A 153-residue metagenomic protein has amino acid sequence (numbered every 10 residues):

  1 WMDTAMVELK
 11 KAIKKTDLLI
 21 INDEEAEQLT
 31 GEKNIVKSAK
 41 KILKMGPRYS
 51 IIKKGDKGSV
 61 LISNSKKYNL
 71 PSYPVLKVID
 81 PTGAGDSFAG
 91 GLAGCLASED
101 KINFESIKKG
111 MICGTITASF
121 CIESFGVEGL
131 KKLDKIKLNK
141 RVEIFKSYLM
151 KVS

Functional and structural regions predicted by a protein language model:
W1-K40, G58: Conserved beta-alpha-beta core of the PfkB/ribokinase-like small-molecule kinase fold
I35-S153: Conserved phosphate-binding/catalytic region of the ribokinase-like
